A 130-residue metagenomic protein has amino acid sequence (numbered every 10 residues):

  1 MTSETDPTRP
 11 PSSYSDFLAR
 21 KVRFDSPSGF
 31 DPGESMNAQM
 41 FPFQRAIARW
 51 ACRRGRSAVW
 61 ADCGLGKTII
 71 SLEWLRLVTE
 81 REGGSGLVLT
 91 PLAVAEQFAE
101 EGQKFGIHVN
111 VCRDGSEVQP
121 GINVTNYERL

Functional and structural regions predicted by a protein language model:
M1-L130: SF2 helicase/translocase NTPase motor core, specifically the RecA-like lobe 1 inter-motif segment between Walker
